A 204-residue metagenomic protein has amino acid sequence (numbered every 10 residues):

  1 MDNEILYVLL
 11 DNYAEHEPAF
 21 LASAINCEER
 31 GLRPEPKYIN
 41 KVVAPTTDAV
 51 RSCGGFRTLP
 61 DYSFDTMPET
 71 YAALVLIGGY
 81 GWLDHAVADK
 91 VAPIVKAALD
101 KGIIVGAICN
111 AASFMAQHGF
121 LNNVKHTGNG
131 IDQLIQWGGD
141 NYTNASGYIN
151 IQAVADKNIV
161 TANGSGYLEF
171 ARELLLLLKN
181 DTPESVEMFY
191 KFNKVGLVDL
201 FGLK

Functional and structural regions predicted by a protein language model:
D2-A14, A19-F20, C27-T46, F56 (+3 more regions): Active-site-adjacent pocket-lining segments in enzyme domains
C53: A short, charged, and often flexible helix/loop element on the N-terminal side of the glycosyltransferase catalytic
